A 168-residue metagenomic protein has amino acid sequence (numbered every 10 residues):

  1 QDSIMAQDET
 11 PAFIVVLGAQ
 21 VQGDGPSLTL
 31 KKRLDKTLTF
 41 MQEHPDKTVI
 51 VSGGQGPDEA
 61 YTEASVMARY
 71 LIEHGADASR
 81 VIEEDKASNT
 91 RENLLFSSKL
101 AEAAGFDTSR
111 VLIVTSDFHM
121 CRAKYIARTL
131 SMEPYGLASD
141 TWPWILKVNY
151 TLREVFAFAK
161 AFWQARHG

Functional and structural regions predicted by a protein language model:
D2-T151: A structural signal for short, hydrophobic/glycine-enriched beta-strand patches
K147-H167: A transmembrane-helix-recognition feature enriched in membrane-embedded lipid enzymes and envelope glyco-/phospholipid
